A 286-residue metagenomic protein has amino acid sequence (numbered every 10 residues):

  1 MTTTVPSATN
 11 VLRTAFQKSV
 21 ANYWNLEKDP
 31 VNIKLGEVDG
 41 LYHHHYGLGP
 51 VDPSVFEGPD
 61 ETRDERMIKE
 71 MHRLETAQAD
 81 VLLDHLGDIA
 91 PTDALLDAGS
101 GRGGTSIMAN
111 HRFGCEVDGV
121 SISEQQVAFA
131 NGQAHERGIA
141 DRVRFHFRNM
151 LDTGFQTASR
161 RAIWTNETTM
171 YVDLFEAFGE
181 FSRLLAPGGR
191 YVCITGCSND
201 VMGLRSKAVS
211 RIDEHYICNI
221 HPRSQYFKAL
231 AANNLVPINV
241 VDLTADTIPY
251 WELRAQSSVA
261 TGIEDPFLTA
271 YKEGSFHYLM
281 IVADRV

Functional and structural regions predicted by a protein language model:
M1-Y42: N-terminal auxiliary segments of SAM/dcSAM-dependent transferases
D52-G58, H72-P91: Conserved alpha-helix/loop element of class I SAM-dependent methyltransferases that forms part of the SAM/SAH-binding
A94-L96, T105-F147, L151: Class I SAM-dependent methyltransferase SAM/SAH-binding core
L151-I163: A short acidic, Gly/Pro-enriched loop at the edge of an enzyme's catalytic core that lines a small-molecule cofactor
E176-R190: A short glycine-rich, Lys/Arg-flanked "PGG" loop and its adjoining helix->strand segment in the class I
G196-I217: Short, glycine-/aromatic-enriched active-site segment of Class I SAM-dependent methyltransferases
C218-N234: Short alpha-helix
N239-A260: Conserved catalytic loop of SAM-dependent methyltransferase domains
